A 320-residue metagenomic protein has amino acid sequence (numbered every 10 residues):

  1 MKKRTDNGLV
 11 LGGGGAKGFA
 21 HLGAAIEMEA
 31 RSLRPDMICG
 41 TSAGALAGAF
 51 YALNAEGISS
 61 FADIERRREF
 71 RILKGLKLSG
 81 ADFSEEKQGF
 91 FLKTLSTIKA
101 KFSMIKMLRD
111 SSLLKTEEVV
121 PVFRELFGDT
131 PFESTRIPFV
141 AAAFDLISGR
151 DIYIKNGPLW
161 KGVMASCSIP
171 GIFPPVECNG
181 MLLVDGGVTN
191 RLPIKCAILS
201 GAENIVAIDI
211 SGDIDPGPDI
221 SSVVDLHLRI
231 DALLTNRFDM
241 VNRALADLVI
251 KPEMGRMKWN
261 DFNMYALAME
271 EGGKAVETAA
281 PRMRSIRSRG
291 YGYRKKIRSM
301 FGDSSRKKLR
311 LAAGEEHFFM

Functional and structural regions predicted by a protein language model:
M1-T41, A49-M320: Patatin-like phospholipase
